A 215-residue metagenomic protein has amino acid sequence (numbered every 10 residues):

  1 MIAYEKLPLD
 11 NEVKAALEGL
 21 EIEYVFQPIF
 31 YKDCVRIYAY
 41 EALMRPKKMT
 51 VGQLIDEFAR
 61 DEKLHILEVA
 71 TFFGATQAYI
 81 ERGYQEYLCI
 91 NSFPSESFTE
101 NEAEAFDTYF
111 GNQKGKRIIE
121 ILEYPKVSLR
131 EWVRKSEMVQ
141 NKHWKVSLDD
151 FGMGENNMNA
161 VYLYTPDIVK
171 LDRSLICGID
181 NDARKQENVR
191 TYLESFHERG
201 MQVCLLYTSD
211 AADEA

Functional and structural regions predicted by a protein language model:
M1-L7, Y87-S92: Flexible, glycine/charge-rich interdomain/linker segments that couple and regulate nucleotide signaling catalytic cores
I2-E57: Active-site core of bacterial EAL-family cyclic-dinucleotide phosphodiesterase domains
E23, Y87-C89, K116-E120, K145-S147 (+2 more regions): Structural preference for beta-strand elements that scaffold enzyme active sites
I29, F93-S95, L122-Y124, F151-M153 (+1 more regions): Active-site beta-loop-alpha junctions enriched in small/polar residues
V35, T71, I119, D150 (+1 more regions): Conserved, mostly hydrophobic/aromatic
H65-R134, W144: Catalytic core of bacterial c-di-GMP phosphodiesterases, primarily the EAL and HD-GYP domains, capturing alpha-helical
F98-A105, L129-R130, F151-M201: Bacterial c-di-GMP phosphodiesterase catalytic domain signature
Y207-A215: Single conserved hydrophobic/aromatic residue that forms the stacking wall/gate of nucleotide- or nucleobase-binding
